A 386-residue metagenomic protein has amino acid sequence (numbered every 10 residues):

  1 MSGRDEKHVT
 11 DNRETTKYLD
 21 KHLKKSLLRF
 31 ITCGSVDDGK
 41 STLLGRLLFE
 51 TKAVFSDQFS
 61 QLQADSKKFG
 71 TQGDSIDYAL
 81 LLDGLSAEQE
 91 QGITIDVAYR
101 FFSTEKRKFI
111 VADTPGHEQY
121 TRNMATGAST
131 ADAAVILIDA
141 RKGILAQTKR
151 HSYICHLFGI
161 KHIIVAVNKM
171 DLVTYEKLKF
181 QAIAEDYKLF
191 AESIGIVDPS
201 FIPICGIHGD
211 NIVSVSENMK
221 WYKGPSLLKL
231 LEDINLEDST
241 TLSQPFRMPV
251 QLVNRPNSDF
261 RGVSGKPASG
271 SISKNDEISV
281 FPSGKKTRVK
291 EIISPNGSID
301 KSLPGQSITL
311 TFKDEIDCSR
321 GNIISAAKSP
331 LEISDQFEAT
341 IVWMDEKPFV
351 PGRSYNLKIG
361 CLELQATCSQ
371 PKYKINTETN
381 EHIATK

Functional and structural regions predicted by a protein language model:
S2-S41, Q91, T104-R107, N257-K386: C-terminal effector/interaction modules appended to NTPase cores
H8-R122, A131: P-loop NTPase switch module centered on the Walker A-proximal segment
D37, L43, L62, G92 (+12 more regions): Residue-level signature of catalytic and energy-coupling elements of molecular machines, predominantly ATP/GTP-dependent
D38, E50, H117-E118, R141-I144 (+4 more regions): Conserved nucleotide-binding/hydrolysis micro-motifs of P-loop NTPases
L43-L47, Q61, N123, Q147-I154 (+2 more regions): Alpha-helical scaffold elements adjacent to nucleotide-binding pockets in ATP/GTP-utilizing enzyme cores
F69-D74, D83-I95, F190-P199, D233-F246 (+3 more regions): Active-site phosphate-binding and catalytic loops of NTP-dependent enzymes
R107-I110, T114-Y120, A128-S152, H156-Q181: Conserved Switch II/interswitch segment of TRAFAC-class P-loop GTPases
L172-P245, P249-N254: Canonical P-loop GTPase G-domain recognition
